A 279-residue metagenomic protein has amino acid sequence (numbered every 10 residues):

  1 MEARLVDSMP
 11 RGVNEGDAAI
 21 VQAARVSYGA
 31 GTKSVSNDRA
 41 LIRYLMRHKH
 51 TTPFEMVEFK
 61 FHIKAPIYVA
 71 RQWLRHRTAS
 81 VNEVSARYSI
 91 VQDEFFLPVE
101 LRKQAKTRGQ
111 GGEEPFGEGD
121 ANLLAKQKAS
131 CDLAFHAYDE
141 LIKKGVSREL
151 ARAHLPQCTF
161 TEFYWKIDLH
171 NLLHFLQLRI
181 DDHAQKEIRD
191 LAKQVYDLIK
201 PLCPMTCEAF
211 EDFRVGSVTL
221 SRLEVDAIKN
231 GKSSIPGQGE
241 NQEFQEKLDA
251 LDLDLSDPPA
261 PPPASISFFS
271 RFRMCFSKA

Functional and structural regions predicted by a protein language model:
M1-A279: Family-specific signature for flavin-dependent thymidylate synthase
